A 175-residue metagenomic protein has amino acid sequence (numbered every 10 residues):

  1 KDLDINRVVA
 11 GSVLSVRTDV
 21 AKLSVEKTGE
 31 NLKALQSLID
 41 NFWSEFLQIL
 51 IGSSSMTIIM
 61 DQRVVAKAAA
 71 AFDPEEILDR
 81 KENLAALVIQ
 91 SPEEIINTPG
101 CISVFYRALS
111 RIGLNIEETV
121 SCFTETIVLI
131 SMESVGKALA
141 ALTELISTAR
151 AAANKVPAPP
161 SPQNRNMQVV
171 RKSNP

Functional and structural regions predicted by a protein language model:
K1-P175: A conserved regulatory-domain signal marking ACT and ACT-like small-molecule sensing domains and adjacent regulatory
